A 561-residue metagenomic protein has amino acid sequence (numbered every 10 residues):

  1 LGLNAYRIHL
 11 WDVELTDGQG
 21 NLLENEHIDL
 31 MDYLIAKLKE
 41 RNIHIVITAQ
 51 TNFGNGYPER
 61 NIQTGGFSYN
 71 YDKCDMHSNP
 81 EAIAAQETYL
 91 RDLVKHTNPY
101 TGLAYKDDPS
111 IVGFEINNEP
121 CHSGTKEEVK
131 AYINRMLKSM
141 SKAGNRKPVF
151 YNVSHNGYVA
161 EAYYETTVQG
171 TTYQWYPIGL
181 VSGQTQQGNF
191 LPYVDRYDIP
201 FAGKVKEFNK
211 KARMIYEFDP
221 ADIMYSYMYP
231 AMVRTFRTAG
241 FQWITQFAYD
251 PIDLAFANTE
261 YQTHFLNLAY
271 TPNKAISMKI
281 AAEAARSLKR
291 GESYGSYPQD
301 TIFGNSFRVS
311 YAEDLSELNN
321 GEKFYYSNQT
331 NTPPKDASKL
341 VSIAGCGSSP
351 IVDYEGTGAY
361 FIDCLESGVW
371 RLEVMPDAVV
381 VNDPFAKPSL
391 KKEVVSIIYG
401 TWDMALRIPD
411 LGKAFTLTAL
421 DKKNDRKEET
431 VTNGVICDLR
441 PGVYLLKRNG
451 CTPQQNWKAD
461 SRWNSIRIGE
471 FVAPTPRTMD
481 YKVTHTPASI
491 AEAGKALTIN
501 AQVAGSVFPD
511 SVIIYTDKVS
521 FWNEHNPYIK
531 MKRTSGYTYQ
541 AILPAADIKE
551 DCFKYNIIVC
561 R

Functional and structural regions predicted by a protein language model:
L1-V168: Active-site mouth of glycoside hydrolases
I47-Y57, Y173-G183, D250-P251: Short, solvent-exposed beta-strand-terminating loops
L137, A143-E165, I178-Q187, D222-A248: Non-catalytic scaffold segments within catalytic domains of secreted glycoside hydrolases
V149-F150, Y158-D222: Glycoside hydrolase catalytic-domain groove-lining segments
Y225-T301: Substrate-binding cleft of secreted/luminal carbohydrate-active enzymes
K274, K279-A337: Catalytic cores of secreted or luminal carbohydrate-active enzymes
E317-E492, C552-K554: Extended non-globular C-terminal regions
W457-R561: Glycan-association/targeting regions that enable binding to alpha-glucans and other polysaccharides
